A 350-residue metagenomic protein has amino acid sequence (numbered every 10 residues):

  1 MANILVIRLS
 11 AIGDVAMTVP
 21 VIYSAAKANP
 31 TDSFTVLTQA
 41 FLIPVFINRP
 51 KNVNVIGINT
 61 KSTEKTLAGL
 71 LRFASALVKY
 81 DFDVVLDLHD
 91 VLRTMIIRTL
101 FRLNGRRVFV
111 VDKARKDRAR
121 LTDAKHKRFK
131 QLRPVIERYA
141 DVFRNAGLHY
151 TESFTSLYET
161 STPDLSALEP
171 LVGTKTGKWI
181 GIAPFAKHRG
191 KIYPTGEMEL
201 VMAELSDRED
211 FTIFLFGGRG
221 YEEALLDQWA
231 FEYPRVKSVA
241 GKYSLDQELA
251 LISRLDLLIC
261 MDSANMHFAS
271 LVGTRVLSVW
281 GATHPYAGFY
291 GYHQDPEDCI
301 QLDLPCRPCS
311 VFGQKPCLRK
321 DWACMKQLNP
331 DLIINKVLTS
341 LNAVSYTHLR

Functional and structural regions predicted by a protein language model:
M1-L349: Catalytic machinery of carbohydrate-active enzymes, primarily nucleotide-sugar-dependent glycosyltransferases
